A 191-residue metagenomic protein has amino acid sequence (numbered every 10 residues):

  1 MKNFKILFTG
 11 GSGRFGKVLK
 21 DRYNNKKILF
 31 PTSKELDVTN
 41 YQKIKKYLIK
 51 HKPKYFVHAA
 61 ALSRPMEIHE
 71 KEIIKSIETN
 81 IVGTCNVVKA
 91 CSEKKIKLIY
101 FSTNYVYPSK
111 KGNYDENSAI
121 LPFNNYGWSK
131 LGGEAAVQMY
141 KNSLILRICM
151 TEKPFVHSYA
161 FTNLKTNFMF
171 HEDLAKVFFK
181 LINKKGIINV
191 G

Functional and structural regions predicted by a protein language model:
N3-N25: N-terminal Rossmann NAD(P)H-binding glycine-rich loop of SDR-like oxidoreductase domains
T9, P31, F56-A60, L98-N104 (+1 more regions): SDR active-site strand-loop-helix element
N24-Y47: Adenosine-cofactor binding site in Rossmann-like domains, unifying the SAM/SAH pocket of S-adenosylmethionine-dependent
T39, K71, K75-N86, I120 (+2 more regions): Glycine-rich NAD(P)-binding loop of the Rossmann-fold in SDR/ketoreductase-type enzymes
Y41-T79, A90-E93: NAD(P)H-binding glycine-rich loop region in Rossmannoid oxidoreductase-like domains and their noncatalytic homologs
C85-L121: Conserved Rossmann-fold NAD(P)-dependent oxidoreductase catalytic core, especially the SDR/UDP-sugar
L121-C149: Active-site Tyr-X1-5-Lys
H157-G186: Substrate-positioning beta->alpha
